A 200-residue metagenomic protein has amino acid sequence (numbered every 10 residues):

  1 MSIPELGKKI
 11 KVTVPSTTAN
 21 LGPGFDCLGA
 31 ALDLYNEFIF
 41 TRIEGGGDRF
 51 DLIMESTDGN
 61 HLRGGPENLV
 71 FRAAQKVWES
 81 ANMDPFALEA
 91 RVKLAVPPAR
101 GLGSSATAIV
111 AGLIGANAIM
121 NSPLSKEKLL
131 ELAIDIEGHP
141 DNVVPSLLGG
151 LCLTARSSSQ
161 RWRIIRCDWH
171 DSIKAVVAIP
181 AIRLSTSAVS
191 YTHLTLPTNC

Functional and structural regions predicted by a protein language model:
M1-R100, I114, A118, S122: ATP-binding N-lobe of GHMP and related small-molecule kinases
K11, E37, L151-L153, A175-V177: Conserved hydrophobic/aromatic beta-strand scaffold that supports enzyme active sites
L34, I179-L184: Glycine-rich beta-alpha junction loops
L34, L102-L124, S146-C152, S157: DPxDG-like acidic metal-binding loop motif
L124-K174: Alpha/beta catalytic cores of group-transfer enzymes, especially the acyltransferase/condensing modules of polyketide
A188-S190: Acidic, proline/serine/threonine- and glycine-rich low-complexity intrinsically disordered segments
H193-C200: Single conserved hydrophobic/aromatic residue that forms the stacking wall/gate of nucleotide- or nucleobase-binding
